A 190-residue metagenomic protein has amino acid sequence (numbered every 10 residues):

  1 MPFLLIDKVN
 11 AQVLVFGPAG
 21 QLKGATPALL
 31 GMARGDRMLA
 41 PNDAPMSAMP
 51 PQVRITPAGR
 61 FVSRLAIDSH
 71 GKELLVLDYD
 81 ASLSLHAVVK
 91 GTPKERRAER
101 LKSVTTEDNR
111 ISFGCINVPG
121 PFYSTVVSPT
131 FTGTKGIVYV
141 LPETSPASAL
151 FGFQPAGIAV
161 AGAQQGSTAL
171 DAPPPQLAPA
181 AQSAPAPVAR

Functional and structural regions predicted by a protein language model:
P2-R96: Gly/Pro-biased beta-strand-loop elements
R54-R190: Exported/periplasmic cell-wall-interacting domains
